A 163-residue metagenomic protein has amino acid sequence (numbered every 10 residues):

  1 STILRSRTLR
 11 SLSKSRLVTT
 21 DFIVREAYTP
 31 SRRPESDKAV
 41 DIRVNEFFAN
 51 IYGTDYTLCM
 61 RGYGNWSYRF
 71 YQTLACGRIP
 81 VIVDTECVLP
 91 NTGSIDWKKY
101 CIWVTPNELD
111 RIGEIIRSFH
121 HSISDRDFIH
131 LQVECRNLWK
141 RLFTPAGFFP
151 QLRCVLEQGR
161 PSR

Functional and structural regions predicted by a protein language model:
S1-W66, C76, D84-K99, W103 (+2 more regions): Nucleotide-sugar donor-binding catalytic core of glycosyltransferases
R69-F70: Short glycine/serine-rich donor-binding loops of glycosyltransferases
I102-D127: C-terminal "capping" alpha-helix adjacent to the active site of nucleotide-linked donor transferases in cell-envelope
I116, D127-K140: Short amphipathic alpha-helix in glycosyltransferases
